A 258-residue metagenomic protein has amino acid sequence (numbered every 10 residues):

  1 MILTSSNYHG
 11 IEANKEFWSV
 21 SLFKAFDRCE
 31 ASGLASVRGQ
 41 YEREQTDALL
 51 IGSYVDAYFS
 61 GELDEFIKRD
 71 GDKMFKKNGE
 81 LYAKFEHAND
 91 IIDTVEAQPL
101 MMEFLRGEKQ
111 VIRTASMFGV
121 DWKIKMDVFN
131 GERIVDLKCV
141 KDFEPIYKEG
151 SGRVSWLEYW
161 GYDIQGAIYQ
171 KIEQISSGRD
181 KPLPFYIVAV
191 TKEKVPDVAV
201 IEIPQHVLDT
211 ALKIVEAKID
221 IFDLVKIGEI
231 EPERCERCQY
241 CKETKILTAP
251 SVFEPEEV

Functional and structural regions predicted by a protein language model:
M1-K125, E236-Q239, S251-P255: Metal-dependent nuclease catalytic cores that hydrolyze phosphodiester bonds in DNA/RNA, characterized by
Y41-E44, K77-E80, I146-W160, P204-H206: Short histidine-centered catalytic/ligand-binding loop motif
S53, A57-G61, R133, A167-K171 (+1 more regions): Residue-level signal for well-ordered alpha-helical scaffold segments within enzymatic catalytic domains
F59-L63, C139-D142, Q174-G178, D223: Hydrophobic/aromatic-lined pockets within catalytic cores
M101-L105, N130-L137, E173-L183: Secondary-structure boundary elements
G119-K123, N130-E132, E193-P196: Coil-to-beta-strand transition motifs
I124-G152, Y169: Conserved catalytic cores of phosphodiester-cleaving nucleases, focusing on short active-site segments
E158-D163, I168-V258: Metal-dependent nuclease catalytic regions and adjoining charged, substrate-binding loops involved in nucleic-acid end
